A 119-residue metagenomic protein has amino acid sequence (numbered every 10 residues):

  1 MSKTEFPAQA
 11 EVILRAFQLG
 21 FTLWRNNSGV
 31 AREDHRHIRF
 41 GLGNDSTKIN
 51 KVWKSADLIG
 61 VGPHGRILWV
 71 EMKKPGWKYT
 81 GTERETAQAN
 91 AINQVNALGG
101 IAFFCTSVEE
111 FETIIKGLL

Functional and structural regions predicted by a protein language model:
M1-L119: Catalytic phosphate/metal-binding cores of nucleic-acid and nucleotide-processing enzymes, i.e., regions that mediate
